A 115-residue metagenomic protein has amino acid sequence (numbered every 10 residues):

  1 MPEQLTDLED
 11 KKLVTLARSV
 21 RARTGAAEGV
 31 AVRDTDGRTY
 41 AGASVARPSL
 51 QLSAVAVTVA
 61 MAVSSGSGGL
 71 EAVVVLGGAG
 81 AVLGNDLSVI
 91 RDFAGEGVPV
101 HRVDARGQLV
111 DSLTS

Functional and structural regions predicted by a protein language model:
M1-R23, S65-S115: C-terminal binding/interaction regions
T24-E28: Short, small/polar residue-rich loop motifs at catalytic or cofactor-binding pockets
G29-V30, V100: Generic short beta-strand
A31, Y40-A41, V74: Short, conserved beta-strand segments within well-ordered enzyme catalytic domains that often line or immediately flank
G37: Flexible, polar/acidic helix-loop-strand segments at domain edges
A41-P48: A short glycine/serine-rich beta->alpha loop
P48-M61: A short, polar/charged loop-to-alpha-helix boundary motif
